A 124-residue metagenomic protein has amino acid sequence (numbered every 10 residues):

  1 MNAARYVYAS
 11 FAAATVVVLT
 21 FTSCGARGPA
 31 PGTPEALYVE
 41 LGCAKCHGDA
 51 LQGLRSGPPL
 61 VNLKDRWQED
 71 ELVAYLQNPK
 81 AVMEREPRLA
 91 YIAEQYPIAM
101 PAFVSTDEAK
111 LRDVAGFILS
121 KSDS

Functional and structural regions predicted by a protein language model:
N2-A14: Bacterial N-terminal signal peptides that target proteins for export
T20-S23: C-terminal motif of bacterial Sec signal peptides marking the signal peptidase cleavage site
G25-R27: Bacterial signal peptide processing site
G32-V39, G48-A81, L89, Y96-S105: Gly/Gly-Pro-rich "capping" loops immediately C-terminal to redox-active cysteine motifs in periplasmic/lumenal
G42: The −1 position to Zn-ligating cysteines in a subset of zinc-ribbon hairpins
K45: Short, cysteine/histidine-rich loop/knuckle motifs that typically chelate Zn2+
D70-E71, I98-S124: C-terminal capping alpha-helices of c-type cytochrome domains
K80-E84, D123: Generic structural signal for secondary-structure transition and capping sites
